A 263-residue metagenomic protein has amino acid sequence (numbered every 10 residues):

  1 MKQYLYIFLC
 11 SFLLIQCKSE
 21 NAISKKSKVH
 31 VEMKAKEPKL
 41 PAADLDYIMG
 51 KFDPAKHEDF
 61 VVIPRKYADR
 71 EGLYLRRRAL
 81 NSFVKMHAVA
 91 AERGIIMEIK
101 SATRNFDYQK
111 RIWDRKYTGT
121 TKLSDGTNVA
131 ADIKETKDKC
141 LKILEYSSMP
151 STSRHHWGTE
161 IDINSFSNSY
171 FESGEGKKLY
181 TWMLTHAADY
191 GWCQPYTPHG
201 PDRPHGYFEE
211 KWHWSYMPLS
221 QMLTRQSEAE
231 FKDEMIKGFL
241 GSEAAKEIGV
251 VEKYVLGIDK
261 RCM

Functional and structural regions predicted by a protein language model:
K2-F8: Sec-dependent signal peptide recognition, specifically the positively charged N-region followed immediately by
I15-Q16: C-terminal motif of bacterial Sec signal peptides marking the signal peptidase cleavage site
S19-M33: Short, low-complexity, disordered segments immediately C-terminal to signal peptides in bacterial exported proteins
H30-M263: Cell-envelope/glycan interface and biosynthesis
